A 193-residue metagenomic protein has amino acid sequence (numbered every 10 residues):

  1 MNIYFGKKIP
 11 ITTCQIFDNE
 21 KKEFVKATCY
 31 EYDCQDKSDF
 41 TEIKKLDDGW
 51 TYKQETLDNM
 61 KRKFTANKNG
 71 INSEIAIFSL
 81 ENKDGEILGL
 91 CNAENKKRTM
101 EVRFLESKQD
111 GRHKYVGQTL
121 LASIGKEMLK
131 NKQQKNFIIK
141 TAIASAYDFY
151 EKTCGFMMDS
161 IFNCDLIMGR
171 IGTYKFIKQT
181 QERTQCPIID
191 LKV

Functional and structural regions predicted by a protein language model:
M1-R112, S123-I138, Y147-D148, K152-V193: Non-catalytic substrate-recognition and accessory regions of acyl/acetyltransferase enzymes
